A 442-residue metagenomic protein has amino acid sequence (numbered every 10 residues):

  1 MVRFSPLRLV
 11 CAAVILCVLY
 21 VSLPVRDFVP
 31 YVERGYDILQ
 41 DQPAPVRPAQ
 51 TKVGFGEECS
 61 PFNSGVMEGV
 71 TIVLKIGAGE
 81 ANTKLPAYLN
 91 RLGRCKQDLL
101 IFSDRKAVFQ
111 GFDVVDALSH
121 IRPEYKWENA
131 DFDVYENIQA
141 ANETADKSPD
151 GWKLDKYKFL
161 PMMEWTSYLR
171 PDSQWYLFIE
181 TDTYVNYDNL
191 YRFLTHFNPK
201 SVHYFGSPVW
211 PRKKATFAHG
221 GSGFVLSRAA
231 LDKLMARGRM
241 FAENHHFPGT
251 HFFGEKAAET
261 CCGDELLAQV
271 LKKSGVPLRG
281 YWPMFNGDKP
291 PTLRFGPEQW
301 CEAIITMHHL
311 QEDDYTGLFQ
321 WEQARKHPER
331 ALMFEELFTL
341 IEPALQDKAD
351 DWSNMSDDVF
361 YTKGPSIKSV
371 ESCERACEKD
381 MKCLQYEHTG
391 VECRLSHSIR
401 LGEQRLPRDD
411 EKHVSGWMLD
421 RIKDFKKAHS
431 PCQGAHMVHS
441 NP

Functional and structural regions predicted by a protein language model:
V2-A49, G254-P442: C-terminal catalytic/acceptor-binding lobe
F55-E58, E80-L92: Short, well-formed alpha-helical segments that are part of the catalytic scaffolds of diverse glycosyltransferases
S64-M67, A87-L99, K106: Short, acidic, metal-binding catalytic loop of nucleotide-sugar glycosyltransferases
T71-G79, H246: A conserved hydrophobic helix/loop-capping motif in glycosyltransferases and polysaccharide synthases
G79-N82, R170-S173, T181-F193: Acidic donor-binding/catalytic loop of UDP-sugar-dependent glycosyltransferases, especially processive GT2
D104-S173: Active-site-proximal specificity loops/subdomain of glycosyltransferases
Y176: Short aromatic/hydrophobic "clamp" motif used to bind/position activated sugar donors
T183-Q269, K273, M333, L337-F338: Conserved catalytic core of nucleotide-sugar-dependent glycosyltransferases
